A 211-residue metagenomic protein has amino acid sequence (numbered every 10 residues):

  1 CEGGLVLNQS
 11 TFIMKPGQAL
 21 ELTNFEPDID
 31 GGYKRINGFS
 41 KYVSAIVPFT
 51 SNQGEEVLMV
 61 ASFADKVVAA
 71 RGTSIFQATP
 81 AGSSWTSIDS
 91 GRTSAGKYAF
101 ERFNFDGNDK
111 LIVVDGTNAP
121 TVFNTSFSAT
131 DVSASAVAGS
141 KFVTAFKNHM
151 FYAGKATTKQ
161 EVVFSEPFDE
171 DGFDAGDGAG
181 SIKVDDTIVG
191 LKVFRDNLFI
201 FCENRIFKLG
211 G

Functional and structural regions predicted by a protein language model:
C1-G211: Recognizes the extracellular SEMA beta-propeller fold with strongest preference for semaphorin/plexin SEMA domains
